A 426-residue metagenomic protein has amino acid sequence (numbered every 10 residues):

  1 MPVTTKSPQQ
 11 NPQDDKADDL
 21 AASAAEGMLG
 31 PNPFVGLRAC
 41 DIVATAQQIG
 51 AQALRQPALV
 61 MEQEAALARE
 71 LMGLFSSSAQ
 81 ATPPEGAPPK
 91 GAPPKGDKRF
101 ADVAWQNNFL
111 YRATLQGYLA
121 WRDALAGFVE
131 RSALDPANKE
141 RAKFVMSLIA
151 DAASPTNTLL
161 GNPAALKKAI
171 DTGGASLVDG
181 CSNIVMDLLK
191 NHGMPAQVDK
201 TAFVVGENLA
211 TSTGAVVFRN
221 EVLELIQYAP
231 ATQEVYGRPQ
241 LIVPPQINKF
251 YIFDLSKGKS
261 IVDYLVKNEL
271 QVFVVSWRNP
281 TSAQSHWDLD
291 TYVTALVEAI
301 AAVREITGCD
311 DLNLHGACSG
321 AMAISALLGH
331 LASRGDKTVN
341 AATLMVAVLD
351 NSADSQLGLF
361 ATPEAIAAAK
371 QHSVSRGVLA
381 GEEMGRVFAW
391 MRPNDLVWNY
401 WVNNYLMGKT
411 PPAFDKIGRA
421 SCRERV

Functional and structural regions predicted by a protein language model:
M1-E224, V235-Y236, F273, R376: Amphipathic, low-complexity, repeat-rich surface-exposed segments
L110, K257-S260, N313: Intrinsic-disorder/low-complexity accessory segments
L134-A164, E305, C309, A323 (+1 more regions): Alpha/beta-hydrolase-fold enzymes
T211-G214, E224-A231, I261-V262, A302 (+1 more regions): Generic recognition of flexible, low-complexity loop/linker segments
I226-Y228, I242-P244, F273-R278, H315-A317 (+2 more regions): Generic beta-strand/beta-sheet core signal
T232-I306, S355-Q356: Cap/lid segment of the alpha/beta-hydrolase catalytic domain
V303-S319: Alpha/beta-hydrolase fold nucleophile elbow
